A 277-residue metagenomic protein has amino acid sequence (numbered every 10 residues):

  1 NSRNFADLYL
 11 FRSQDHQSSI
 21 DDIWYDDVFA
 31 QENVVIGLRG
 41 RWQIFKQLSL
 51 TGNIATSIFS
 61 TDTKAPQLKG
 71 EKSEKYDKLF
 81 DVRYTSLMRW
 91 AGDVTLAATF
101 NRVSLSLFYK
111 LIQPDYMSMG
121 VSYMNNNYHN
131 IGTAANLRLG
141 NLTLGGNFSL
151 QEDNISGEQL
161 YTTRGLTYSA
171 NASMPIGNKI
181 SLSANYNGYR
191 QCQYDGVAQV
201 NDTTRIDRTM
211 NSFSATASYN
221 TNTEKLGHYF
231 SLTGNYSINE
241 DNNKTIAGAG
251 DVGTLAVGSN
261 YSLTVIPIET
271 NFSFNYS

Functional and structural regions predicted by a protein language model:
N1-I23: Hydrophobic, small-residue-rich alpha-helical packing segments that form membrane-like cores
L10, D26-S277: Exposed, low-structure sequence patches enriched in small/polar residues
